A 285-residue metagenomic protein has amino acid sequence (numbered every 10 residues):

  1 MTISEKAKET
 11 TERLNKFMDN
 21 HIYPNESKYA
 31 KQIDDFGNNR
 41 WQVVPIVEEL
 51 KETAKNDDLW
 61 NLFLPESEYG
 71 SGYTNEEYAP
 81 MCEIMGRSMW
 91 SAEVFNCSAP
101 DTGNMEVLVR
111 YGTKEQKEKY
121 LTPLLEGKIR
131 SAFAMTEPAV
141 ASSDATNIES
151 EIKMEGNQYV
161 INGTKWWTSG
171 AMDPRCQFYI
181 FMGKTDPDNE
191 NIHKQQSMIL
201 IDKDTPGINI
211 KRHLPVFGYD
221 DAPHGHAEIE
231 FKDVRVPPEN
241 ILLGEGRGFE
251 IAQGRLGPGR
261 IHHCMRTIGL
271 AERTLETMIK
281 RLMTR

Functional and structural regions predicted by a protein language model:
M1-A99, E115-P123, R130: Amphipathic, small/basic residue-rich leader segments at the start of a protein or domain
I3-E5, E9, N209-R285: Glycine-rich beta->alpha junctions and the first turn(s) of the following alpha-helix
D58, M81-R87, M182-T185, L200-P206 (+2 more regions): Short Ser/Thr-interspersed hydrophobic loop/turn segments at strand-loop and sheet-helix junctions that line or gate
F95-E115, D144: N-terminal glycine-rich flavin-associated loop
G127-T136, F181-M182: A short, Trp-centered hydrophobic/proline-enriched beta-strand micro-motif
A141, W166-D173, P258-H262: Glycine-rich phosphate/pyrophosphate-binding beta-alpha loops
S150-K153: A structural signal for short hydrophobic beta-strand segments in well-ordered beta-sheet cores
N157-Q158, N162-K211: A short core secondary-structure module
